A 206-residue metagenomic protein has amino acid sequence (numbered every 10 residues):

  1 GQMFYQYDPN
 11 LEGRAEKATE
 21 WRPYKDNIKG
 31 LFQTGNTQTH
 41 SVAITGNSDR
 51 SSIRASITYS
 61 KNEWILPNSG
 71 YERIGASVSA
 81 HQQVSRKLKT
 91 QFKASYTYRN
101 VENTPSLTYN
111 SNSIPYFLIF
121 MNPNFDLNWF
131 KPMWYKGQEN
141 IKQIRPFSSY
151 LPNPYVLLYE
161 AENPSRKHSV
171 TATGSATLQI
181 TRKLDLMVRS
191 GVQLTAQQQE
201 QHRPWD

Functional and structural regions predicted by a protein language model:
G1, R14-V42, S56-L66: Short strand-turn segments of transmembrane beta-barrel domains in outer membranes, especially the first one or two
G1-P23, W64-S69, S79-S169, M187-D206: Surface-exposed loop/interface segments of Gram-negative outer-membrane beta-barrel transport/assembly proteins
N36-H40, G70-I74, R166-V170: Residues that define the transmembrane beta-barrel architecture of outer-membrane proteins
T37, S48-D49, Q83-S85, Q179-T181: Outer-membrane beta-barrel channels and translocator barrels
V42-G46, A76-Q82, A172-L178: Residues on the lipid-exposed face of transmembrane beta-strands in outer-membrane beta-barrel proteins
G46-R50, Y59: A generic beta-sheet turn/junction motif
A55-I57, F92, G174, V188: Membrane-embedded beta-strand positions of outer-membrane beta-barrel proteins
